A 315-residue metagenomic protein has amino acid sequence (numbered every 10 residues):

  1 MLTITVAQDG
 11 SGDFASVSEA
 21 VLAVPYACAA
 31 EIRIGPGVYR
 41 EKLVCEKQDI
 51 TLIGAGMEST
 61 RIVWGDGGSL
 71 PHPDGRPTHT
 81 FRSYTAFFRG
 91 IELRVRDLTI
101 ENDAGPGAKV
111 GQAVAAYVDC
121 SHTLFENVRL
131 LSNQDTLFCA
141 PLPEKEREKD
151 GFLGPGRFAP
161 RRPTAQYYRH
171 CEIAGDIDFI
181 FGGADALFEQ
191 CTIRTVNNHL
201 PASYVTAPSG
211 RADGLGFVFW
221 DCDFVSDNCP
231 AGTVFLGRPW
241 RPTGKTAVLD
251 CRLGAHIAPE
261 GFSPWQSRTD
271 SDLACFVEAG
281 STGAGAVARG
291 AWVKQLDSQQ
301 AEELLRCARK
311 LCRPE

Functional and structural regions predicted by a protein language model:
L2-E315: Sequence-level preference for short, compositionally simple segments enriched in small aliphatic or small polar residues
